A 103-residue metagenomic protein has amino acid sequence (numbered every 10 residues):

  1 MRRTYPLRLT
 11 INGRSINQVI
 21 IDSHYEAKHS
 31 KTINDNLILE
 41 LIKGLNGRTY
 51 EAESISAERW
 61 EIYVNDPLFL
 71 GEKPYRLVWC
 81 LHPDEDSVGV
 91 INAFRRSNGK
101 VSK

Functional and structural regions predicted by a protein language model:
M1-K103: Ribonuclease/tRNase effector modules and their secretory precursors
